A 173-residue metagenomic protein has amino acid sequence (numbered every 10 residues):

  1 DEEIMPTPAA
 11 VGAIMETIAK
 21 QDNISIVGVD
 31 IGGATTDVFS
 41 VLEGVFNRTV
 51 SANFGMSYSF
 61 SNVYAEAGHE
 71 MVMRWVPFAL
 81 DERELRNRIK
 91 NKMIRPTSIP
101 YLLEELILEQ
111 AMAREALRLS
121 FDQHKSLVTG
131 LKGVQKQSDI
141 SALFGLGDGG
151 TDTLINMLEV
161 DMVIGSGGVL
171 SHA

Functional and structural regions predicted by a protein language model:
E2-G28, T36-A173: Helical "lid/coupling" subdomains associated with nucleotide-phosphate turnover
